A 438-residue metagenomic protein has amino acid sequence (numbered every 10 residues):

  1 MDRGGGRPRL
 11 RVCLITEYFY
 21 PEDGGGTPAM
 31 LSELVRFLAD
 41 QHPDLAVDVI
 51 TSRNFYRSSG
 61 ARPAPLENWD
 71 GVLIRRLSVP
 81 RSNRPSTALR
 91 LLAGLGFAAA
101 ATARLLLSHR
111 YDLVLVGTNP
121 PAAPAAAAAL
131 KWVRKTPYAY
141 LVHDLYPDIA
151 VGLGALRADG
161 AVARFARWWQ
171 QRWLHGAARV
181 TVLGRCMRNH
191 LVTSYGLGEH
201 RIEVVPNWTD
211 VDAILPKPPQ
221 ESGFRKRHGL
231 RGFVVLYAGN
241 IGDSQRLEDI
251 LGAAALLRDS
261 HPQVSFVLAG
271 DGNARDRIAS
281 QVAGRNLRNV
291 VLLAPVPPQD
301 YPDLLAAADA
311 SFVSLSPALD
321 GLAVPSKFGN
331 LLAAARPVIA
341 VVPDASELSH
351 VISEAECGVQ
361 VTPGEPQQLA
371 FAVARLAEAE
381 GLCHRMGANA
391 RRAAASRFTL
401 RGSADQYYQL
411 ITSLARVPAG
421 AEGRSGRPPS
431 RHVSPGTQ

Functional and structural regions predicted by a protein language model:
M1-D70, A419, P429-Q438: N-terminal subdomain of nucleotide-sugar transferases
R53, C186, W208: Carbohydrate-associated surface elements
R62-E67, L215-H228, S425: A short helix/loop element that forms part of the nucleotide-sugar donor recognition site in Leloir-type
A125, A129-V133, G160-V182: Membrane-proximal helix-turn-helix segments that form the acceptor-binding/catalytic region of lipid-linked
R227-Q245, L251-A254: Conserved donor-binding/catalytic core segment of Leloir-type glycosyltransferases
Q245, V290, P297-A306, S311-L332 (+1 more regions): Nucleotide-sugar-dependent
G270, R275-P302: Nucleotide-activated donor-binding/catalytic signature segment of Leloir-type glycosyltransferases, i.e., the conserved
Q368, R375, L382-R397, Q406: A short, well-ordered alpha-helix in the C-terminal region of glycosyltransferases
